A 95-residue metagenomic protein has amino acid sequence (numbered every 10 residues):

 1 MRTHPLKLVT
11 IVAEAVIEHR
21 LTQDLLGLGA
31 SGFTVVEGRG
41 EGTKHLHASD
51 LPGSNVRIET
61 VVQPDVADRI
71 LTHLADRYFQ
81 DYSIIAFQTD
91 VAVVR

Functional and structural regions predicted by a protein language model:
M1-R95: Positively charged, small/polar-rich N-terminal and surface patches that mediate targeting and assembly and bind
